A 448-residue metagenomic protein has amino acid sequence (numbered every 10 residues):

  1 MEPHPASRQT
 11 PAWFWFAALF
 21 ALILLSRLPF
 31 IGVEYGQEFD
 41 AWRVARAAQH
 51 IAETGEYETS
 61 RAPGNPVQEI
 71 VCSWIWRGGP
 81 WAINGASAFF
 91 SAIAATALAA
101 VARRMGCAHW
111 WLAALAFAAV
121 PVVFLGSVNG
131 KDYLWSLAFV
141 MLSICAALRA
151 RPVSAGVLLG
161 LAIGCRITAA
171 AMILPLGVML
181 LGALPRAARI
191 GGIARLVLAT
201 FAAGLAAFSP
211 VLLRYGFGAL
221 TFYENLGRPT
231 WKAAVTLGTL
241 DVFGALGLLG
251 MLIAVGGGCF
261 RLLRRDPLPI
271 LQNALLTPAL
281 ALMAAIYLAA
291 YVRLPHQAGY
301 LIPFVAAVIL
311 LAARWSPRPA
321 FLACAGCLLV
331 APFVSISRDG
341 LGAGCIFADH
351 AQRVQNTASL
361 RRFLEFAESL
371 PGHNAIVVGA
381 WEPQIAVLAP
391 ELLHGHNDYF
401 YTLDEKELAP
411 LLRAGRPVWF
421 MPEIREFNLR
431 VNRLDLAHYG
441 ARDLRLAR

Functional and structural regions predicted by a protein language model:
P5, A12-A21, V157, V197-L205 (+7 more regions): Signature aromatic-anchored transmembrane alpha helix within multi-pass, membrane-resident enzymes that catalyze glycan
P11-A41, F201-Y215, L288-A289, V330-S335: Transmembrane signal-anchor helices characteristic of membrane glycosylation enzymes that use polyprenol
A21, W81, G85-C107, L142 (+1 more regions): Transmembrane-helix motifs of polytopic, lipid-linked glycan transferases
A52, C327-L392, H396-F400, D404: Membrane-embedded, lumen/periplasm-facing catalytic core of multi-pass transferases that use lipid-linked donors
A62-P66, I70, R77-T96, G126-N129: Loop-to-helix entry region of an early transmembrane alpha helix in multi-pass inner-membrane enzymes
V128-Y133, Q297-A298: Short acidic/glycine- and proline-prone juxtamembrane loop motifs at membrane-interface regions of multi-pass membrane
A162-C165, A171-L174, R293-P319: Hydrophobic/aromatic-rich transmembrane helices and adjacent perimembrane loops
G192-G257, L288, V292, A331-S335: Membrane-lumen/periplasm interface segments of specific transmembrane helices in polyprenyl phosphate-linked
